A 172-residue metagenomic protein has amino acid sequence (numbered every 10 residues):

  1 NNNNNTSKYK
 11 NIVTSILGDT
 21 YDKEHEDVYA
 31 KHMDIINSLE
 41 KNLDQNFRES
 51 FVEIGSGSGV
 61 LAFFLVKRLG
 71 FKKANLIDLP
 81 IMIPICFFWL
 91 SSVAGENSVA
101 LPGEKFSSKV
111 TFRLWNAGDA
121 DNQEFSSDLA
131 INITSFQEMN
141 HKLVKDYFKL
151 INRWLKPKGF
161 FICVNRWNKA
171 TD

Functional and structural regions predicted by a protein language model:
N1-N46: Conserved Class I S-adenosyl-L-methionine-dependent methyltransferase catalytic core
F47-G57: Conserved class I S-adenosyl-L-methionine
G59-F63: Glycine-rich SAM-binding Motif I of class I
K67-A74: Conserved S-adenosyl-L-methionine
W89-E124: S-adenosyl-L-methionine
I131: A conserved beta-strand element that flanks and buttresses the S-adenosyl-L-methionine
K145-P157: A short glycine-rich, Lys/Arg-flanked "PGG" loop and its adjoining helix->strand segment in the class I
P157-K169: Conserved beta-strand signature within the Rossmann-like core of class I S-adenosyl-L-methionine
